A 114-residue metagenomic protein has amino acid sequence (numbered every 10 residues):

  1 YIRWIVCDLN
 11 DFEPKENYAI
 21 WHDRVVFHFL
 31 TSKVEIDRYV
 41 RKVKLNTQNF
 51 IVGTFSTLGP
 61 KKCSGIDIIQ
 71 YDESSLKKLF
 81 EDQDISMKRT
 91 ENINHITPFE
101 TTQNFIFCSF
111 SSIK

Functional and structural regions predicted by a protein language model:
Y1-E16, K33-K114: Class I (Rossmann-like) S-adenosyl-L-methionine-dependent methyltransferase catalytic domain, capturing the SAM-binding
W21-H22: A conserved beta-strand element that flanks and buttresses the S-adenosyl-L-methionine
V25-F29: Short catalytic micro-motifs in class I SAM-dependent methyltransferases
